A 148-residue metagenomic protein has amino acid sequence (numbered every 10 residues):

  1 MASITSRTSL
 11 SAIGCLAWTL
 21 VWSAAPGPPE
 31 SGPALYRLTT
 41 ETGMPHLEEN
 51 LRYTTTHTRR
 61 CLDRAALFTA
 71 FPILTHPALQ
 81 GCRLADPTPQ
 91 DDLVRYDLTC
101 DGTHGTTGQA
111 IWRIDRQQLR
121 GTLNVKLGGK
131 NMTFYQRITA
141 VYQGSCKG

Functional and structural regions predicted by a protein language model:
A2-I13: Bacterial N-terminal signal peptides that target proteins for export
S11-V21: Bacterial N-terminal signal peptides
A24-L35: N-terminal helix-cap/turn-to-beta initiation motif at the start of protein domains
T39-I73, P77-L79: Short, solvent-exposed loop/hinge segments that bridge or flank secondary-structure elements
G43-N50, G102-T106, L127-T133: Short, cysteine-centered beta-strand-loop-beta hairpins and adjacent loop/turn segments enriched in charged/polar
R95-G102, T122-L127: Short beta-strand segments that buttress and anchor functional surface loops
H104-A110, T122, T133-R137: Short, surface-exposed coil-to-beta transition loops
L127-G148: Edge beta-strand at a domain terminus
